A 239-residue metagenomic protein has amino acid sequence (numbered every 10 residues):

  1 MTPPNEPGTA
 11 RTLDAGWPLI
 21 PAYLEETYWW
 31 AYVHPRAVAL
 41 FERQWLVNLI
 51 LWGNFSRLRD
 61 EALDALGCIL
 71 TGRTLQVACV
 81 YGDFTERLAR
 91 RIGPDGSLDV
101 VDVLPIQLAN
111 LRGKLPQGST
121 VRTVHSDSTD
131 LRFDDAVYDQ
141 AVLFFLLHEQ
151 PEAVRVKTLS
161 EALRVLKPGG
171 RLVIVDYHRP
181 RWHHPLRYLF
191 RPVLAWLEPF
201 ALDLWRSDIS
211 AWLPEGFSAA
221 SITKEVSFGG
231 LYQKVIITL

Functional and structural regions predicted by a protein language model:
M1-R43: N-terminal, positively charged/glycine-rich alpha-helical extensions of SAM-dependent methyltransferases
E26-W30, V156, V173-L231: C-terminal alpha-helical "lid/dimerization" subdomain adjacent to the S-adenosyl-L-methionine
W30-H34, Q44-E61, W205: Conserved SAM-binding loop and adjacent beta-strand
I50-T71, D83, R87: Conserved alpha-helix/loop element of class I SAM-dependent methyltransferases that forms part of the SAM/SAH-binding
T71, P94-D95, L166-L172: Short glycine-dipeptide loop
R73-D130: Class I SAM-dependent methyltransferase SAM/SAH-binding core
T129-A141: A short acidic, Gly/Pro-enriched loop at the edge of an enzyme's catalytic core that lines a small-molecule cofactor
V156-P168: A short glycine-rich, Lys/Arg-flanked "PGG" loop and its adjoining helix->strand segment in the class I
